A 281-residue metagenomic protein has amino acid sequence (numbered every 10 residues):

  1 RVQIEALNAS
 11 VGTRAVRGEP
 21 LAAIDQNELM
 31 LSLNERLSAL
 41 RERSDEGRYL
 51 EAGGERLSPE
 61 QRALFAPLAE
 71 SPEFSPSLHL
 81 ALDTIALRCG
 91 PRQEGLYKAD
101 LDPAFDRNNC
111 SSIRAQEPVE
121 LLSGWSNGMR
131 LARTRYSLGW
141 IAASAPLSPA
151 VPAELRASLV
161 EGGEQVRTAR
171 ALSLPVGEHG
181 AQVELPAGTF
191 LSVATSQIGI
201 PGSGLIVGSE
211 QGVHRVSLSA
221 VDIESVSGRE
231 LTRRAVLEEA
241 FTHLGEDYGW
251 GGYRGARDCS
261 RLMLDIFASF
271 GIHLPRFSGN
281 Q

Functional and structural regions predicted by a protein language model:
R1-A104, I113-E120, S126, R133-A181 (+2 more regions): Boundary regions of SH3-family modules and the immediately adjacent low-complexity/disordered segments in eukaryotic
S123, L244-Y248: Structural motif corresponding to the C-terminal cap of alpha-helices
H179-Q182, G188, G245, G271: Glycine-centered secondary-structure boundary/capping sites
R234, E238-T242, S260-A268: Solvent-exposed, polar/charged alpha-helical surfaces in well-ordered, non-transmembrane soluble domains, broadly
D247-S260, F267-Q281: Catalytic cysteine-centered active-site loop
